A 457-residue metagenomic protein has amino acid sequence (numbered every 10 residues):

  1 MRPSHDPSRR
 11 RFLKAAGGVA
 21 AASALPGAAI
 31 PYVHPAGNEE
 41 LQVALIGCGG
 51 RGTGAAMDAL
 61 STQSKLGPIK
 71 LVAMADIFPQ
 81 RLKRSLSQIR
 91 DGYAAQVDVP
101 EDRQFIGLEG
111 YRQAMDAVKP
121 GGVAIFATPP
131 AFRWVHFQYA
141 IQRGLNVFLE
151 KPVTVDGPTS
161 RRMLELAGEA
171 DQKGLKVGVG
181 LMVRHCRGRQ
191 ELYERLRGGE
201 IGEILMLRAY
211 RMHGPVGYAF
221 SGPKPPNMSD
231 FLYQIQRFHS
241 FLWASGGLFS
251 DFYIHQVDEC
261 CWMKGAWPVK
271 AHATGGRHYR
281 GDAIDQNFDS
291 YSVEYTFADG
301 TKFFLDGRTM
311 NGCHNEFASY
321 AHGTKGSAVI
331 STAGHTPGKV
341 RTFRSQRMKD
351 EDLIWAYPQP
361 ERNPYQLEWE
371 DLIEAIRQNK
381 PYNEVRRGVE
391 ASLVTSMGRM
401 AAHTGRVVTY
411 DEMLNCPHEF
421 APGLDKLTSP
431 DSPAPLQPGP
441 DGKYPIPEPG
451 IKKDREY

Functional and structural regions predicted by a protein language model:
M1-A20: N-terminal secretory signal peptides and thylakoid transit peptides that target proteins across membranes
A16-A21, A28, G54, L232 (+6 more regions): C-terminal helical cap and adjacent loop that interface with cofactors, partners, or active-site loops
V19-Q96, C260, K453-R455: N-terminal Rossmann-like dinucleotide-binding module
E39-Q42, G67-K70, P100-D102, K119-A124 (+4 more regions): Loop/turn elements at helix/coil->beta-strand transitions in domains of secreted/extracellular proteins
G47-G52, Q172-G178, V183-D285, V293 (+5 more regions): Predominantly a Rossmann-like dinucleotide-binding segment in NAD(P)-dependent oxidoreductases
G92-F126: A structured beta-alpha segment of the ubiquitous adenosine-cofactor-binding alpha/beta core
W134-H185, G199: Beta-strand-loop-alpha-helix segment that lines the small-molecule cofactor/substrate pocket of alpha/beta enzymes
